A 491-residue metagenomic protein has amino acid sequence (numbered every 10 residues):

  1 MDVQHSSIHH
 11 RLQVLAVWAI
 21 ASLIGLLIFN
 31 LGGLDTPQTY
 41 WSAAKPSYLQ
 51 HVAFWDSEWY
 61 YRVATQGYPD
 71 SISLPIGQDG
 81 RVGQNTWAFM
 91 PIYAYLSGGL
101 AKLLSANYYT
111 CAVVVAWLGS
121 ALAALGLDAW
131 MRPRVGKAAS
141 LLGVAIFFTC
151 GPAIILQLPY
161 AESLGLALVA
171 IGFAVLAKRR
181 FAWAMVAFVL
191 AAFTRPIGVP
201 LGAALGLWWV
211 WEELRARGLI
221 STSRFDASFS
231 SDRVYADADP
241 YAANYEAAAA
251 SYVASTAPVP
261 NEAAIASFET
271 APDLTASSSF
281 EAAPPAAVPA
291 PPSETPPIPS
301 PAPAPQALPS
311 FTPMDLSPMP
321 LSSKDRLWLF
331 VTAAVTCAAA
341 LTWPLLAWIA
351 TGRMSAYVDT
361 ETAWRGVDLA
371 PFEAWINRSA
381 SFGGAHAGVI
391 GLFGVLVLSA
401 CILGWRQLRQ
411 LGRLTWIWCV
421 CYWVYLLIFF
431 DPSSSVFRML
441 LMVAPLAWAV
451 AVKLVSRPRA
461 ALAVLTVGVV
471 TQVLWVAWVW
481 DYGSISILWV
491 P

Functional and structural regions predicted by a protein language model:
S22-P37, A204-Y252, A266-F268, P309 (+2 more regions): Membrane-lumen/periplasm interface segments of specific transmembrane helices in polyprenyl phosphate-linked
W55-S105, P371-I376: Short hydrophobic/aromatic helix or loop-helix immediately within or flanking a transmembrane segment in polytopic
G98-G99, C111-R134, S399-G404: Transmembrane-helix motifs of polytopic, lipid-linked glycan transferases
N107-C111, L127-T149, A167, I417: Transmembrane-helix signature of polytopic, membrane-embedded enzymes that assemble or transfer cell-envelope glycans
F148, V169-A174, A182-W209, V335-A338 (+1 more regions): Membrane-interface alpha helices of multi-pass inner-membrane proteins
L158-L164, V436-F437: Short acidic/glycine- and proline-prone juxtamembrane loop motifs at membrane-interface regions of multi-pass membrane
G172-W183, R215, L219, L454: Membrane-interface transmembrane helices that cradle and orient dolichyl/undecaprenyl
A334-C337, S456-S484: Signature aromatic-anchored transmembrane alpha helix within multi-pass, membrane-resident enzymes that catalyze glycan
